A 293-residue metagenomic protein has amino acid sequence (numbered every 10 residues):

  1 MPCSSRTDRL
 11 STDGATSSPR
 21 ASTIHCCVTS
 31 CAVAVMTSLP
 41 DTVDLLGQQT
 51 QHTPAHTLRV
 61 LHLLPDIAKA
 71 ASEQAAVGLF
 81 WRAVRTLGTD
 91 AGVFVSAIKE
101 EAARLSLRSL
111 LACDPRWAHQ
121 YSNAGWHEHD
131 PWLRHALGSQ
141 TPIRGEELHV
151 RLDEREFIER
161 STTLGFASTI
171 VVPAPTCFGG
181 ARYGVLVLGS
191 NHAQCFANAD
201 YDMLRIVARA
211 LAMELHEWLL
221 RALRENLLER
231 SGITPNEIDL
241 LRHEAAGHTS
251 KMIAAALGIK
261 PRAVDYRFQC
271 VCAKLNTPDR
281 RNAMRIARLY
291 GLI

Functional and structural regions predicted by a protein language model:
D66-L79: Signal-transducing coiled-coil linker helices
L110-T162: Regulatory sensory and allosteric helical modules in signal-transduction proteins and certain transcription factors
E156-A181: Helix-to-coil/beta transition segments that act as allosteric "coupling" elements at the rims of sensory or catalytic
S190-R205: Regulatory loop-to-helix N-cap segments in sensory/regulatory domains that couple ligand/signal detection
W218-N236: Regulatory hinge/linker segments at domain boundaries that couple sensory/effector modules to output domains
N236-L240, S250: The N-cap/first-turn positions of alpha helices within or immediately adjacent to helix-turn-helix DNA-binding domains
T249-N282: Recognition helix of helix-turn-helix DNA-binding domains
R280-Y290: Short, basic, alpha-helical segments at the C-terminal edge of helix-turn-helix-like DNA-binding modules
